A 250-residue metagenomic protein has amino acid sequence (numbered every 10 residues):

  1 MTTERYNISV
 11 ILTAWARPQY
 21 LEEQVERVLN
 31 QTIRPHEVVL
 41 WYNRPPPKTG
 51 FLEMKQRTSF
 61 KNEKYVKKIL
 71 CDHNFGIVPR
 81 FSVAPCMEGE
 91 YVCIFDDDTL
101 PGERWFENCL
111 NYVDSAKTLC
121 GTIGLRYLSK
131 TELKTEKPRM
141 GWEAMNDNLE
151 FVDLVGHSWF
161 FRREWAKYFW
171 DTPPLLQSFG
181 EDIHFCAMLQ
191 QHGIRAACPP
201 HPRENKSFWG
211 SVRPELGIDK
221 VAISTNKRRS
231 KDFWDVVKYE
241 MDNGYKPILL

Functional and structural regions predicted by a protein language model:
M1-R27: N-proximal low-complexity "stem/linker" segments adjacent to membrane-targeting elements
R5-Y6, Y20-Q24, Y168-L250: C-terminal catalytic/acceptor-binding lobe
E26-H36, S59: Short, acidic, metal-binding catalytic loop of nucleotide-sugar glycosyltransferases
P35-P47, I69-C71: Short beta-strand/loop segment that forms part of the nucleotide-sugar
F60-F75: Conserved donor nucleotide-binding strand/loop of the catalytic core
D72-C86: Glycine-rich, basic loop-to-helix element that forms the pyrophosphate-binding segment of sugar-nucleotide handling
A84-P85, F95, L100-P174: Conserved catalytic core of nucleotide-sugar-dependent glycosyltransferases
V92: Short aromatic/hydrophobic "clamp" motif used to bind/position activated sugar donors
